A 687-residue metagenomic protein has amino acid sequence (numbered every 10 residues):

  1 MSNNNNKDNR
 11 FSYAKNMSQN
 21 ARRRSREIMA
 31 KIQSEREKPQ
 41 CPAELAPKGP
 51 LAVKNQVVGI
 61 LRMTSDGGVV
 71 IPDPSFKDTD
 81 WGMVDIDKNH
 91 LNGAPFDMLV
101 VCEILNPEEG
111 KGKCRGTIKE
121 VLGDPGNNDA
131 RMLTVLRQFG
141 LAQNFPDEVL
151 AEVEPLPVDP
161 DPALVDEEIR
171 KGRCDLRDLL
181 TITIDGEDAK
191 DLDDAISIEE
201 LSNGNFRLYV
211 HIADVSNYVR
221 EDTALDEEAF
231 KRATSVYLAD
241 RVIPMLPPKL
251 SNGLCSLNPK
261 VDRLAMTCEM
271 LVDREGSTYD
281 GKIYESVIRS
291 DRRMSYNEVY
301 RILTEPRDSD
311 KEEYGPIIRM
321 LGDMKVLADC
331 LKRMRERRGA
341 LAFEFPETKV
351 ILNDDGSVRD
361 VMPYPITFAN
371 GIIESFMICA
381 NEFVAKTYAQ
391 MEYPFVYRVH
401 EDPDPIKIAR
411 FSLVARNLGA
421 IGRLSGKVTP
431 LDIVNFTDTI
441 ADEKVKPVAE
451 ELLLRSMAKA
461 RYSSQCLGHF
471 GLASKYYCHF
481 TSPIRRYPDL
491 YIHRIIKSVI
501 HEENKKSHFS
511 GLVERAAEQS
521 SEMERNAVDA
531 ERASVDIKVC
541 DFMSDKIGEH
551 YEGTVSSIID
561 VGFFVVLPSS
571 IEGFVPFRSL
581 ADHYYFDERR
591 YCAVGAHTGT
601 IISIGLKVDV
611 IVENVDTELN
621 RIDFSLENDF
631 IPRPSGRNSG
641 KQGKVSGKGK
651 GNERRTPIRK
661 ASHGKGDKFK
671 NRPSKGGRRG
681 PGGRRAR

Functional and structural regions predicted by a protein language model:
S2-Y209, S216-D262, R293, E298-R301 (+2 more regions): Charge-lined substrate channels and their catalytic hotspots, especially those that engage the 3′ end of RNA
R10-F11, K31-P39, T79-D87, N128-V135 (+4 more regions): Single-stranded RNA-binding regions, centering on S1/OB-family and related RNA-binding modules
G49-V53, G59-T64, L91-A94, P107-G110 (+17 more regions): Replace "in large, NTP-powered and nucleic-acid-processing enzymes" with "in large, NTP-powered factors and other
F76-T79, V215-N217, D226, V287 (+3 more regions): Short, surface-exposed beta-strand-loop junctions and turns on beta-sheet-rich folds
L133-L136, A224-A229, T367, F411-A415 (+2 more regions): Short secondary-structure boundary/capping segments
V236-R337: Conserved catalytic alpha/beta cores of large enzymes that bind or transform nucleotide phosphates and polynucleotides
I283, Y296-L567, F574, A581 (+3 more regions): Append "with occasional cross-activation on large, charged helical scaffolds in nucleic-acid assemblies
